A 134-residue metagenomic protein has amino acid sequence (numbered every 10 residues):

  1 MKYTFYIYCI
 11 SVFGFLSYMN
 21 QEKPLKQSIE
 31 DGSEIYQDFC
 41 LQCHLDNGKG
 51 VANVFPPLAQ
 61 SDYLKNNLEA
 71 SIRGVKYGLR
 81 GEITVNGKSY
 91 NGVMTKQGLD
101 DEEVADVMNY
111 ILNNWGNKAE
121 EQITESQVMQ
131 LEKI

Functional and structural regions predicted by a protein language model:
M1-S28, N113-N114, E120-E125, I134: Post-cleavage N-terminal segment of exported redox proteins
C9-S11, C43, S61, G98: Amphipathic, positively biased hydrophobic alpha-helical segments used for protein targeting and membrane insertion
S17-I35, G50, V54, Q130: Electrostatic cytochrome c docking/interface patches
E22, G48, T84-N86: Generic marker of residues within folded, mature protein domains
K26-I29, Q42-G81: A contiguous binding-surface segment within folded domains or other stable secondary-structure elements
G32, Y36-D46, V107, I111: The canonical Cys-X-X-Cys-His
N53-A59, R80-I134: Axial heme c-ligation environment in periplasmic c-type cytochrome domains
